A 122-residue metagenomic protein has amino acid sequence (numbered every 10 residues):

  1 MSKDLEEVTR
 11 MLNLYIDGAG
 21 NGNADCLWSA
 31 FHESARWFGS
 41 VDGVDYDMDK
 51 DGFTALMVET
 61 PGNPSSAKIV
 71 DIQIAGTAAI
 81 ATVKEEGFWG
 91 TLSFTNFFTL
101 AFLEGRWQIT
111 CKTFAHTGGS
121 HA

Functional and structural regions predicted by a protein language model:
M1-D25, S29-E33, Y46, S120-A122: Short, low-complexity N-terminal intrinsically disordered segments enriched in polar/charged residues
K3-R10, R36-V41, Y46-S93: Surface-exposed, charged secondary-structure patches
L27, V70-I72, T99: Short secondary-structure boundary/capping segments
F31, E85-G87, T113-F114: Short beta-strand segments enriched in hydrophobic/aromatic residues within well-folded beta-rich domains
E33-S34, K50-L56, Q108, S120-A122: Short alpha-helical linear motifs
T95-A122: Short beta-strand edge/turn micro-motifs at domain boundaries
